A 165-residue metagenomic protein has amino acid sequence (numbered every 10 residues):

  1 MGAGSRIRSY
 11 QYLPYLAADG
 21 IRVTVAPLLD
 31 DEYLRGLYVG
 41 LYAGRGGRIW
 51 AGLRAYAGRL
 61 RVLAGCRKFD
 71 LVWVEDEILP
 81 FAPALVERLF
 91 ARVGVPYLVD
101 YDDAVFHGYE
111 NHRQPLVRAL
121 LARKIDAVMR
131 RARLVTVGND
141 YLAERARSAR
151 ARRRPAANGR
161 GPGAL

Functional and structural regions predicted by a protein language model:
M1-L29, L134: N-terminal subdomain of nucleotide-sugar transferases
L28-R61, R113: A short, charged, and often flexible helix/loop element on the N-terminal side of the glycosyltransferase catalytic
L53, A57-K68, F81-V99, V105-F106 (+2 more regions): Membrane-proximal helix-turn-helix segments that form the acceptor-binding/catalytic region of lipid-linked
V74-P80: Short His-centered aromatic/hydrophobic patch
D76, N139-D140: Helix N-cap/beta->alpha junction signal
Y141, G159: Carbohydrate-associated surface elements
R160-L165: Acidic anion/phosphate-binding donor-loop and adjacent secondary structure in glycosyltransferase catalytic cores
